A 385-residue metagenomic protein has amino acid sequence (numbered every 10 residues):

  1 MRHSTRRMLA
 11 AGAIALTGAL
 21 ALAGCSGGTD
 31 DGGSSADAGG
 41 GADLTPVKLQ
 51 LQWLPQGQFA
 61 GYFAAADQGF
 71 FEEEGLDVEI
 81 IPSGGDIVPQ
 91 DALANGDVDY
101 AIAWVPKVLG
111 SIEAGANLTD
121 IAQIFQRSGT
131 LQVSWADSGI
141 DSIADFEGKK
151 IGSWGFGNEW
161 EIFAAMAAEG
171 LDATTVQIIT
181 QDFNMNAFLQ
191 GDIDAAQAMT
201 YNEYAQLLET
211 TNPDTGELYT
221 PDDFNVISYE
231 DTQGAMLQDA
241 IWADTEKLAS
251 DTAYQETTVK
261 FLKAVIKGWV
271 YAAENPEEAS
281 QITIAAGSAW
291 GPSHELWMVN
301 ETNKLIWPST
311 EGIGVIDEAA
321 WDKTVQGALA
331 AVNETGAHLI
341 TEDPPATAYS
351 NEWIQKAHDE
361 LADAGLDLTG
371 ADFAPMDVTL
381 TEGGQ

Functional and structural regions predicted by a protein language model:
M1-A23: Sec-dependent bacterial lipoprotein signal peptides
L22-G40: Bacterial lipoprotein signal-peptidase II cleavage site
A38-Q181, N186-Q190, D194-A198, I227-Y229: Short, glycine-/small- and polar/acidic-enriched structural segments that line small-molecule recognition paths
A66-G69, E74-G75, D97, I102-V105 (+9 more regions): Sec/Tat-exported extracytoplasmic proteins
P106, F183-N186, I193-A289: Pocket-lining segment of extracytoplasmic ligand-binding domains
W135, S228, D244, D317 (+1 more regions): Helix N-cap / beta->alpha transition motif
D251-H338: Secondary-structure end/capping motifs
D322-Q385: Conserved C-terminal helix/tail region of periplasmic/extracytoplasmic solute-binding proteins
